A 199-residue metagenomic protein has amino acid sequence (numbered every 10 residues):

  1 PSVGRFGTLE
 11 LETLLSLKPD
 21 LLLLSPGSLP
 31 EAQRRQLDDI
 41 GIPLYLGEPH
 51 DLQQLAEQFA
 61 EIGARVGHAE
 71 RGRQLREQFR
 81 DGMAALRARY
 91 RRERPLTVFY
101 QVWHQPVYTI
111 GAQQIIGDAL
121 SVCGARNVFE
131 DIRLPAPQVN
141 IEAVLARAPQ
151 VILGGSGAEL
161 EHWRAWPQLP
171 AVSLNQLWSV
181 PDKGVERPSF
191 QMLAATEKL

Functional and structural regions predicted by a protein language model:
P1-Q53, R73, E77, G82-L193: Binding-cleft/active-site segments that stabilize strongly anionic ligands or cofactors
Q58-G67: Helix-loop "lid/cap" segments that line or gate small-molecule binding pockets
E61, D118, K198: Alpha-helical scaffold segments in soluble metabolic enzymes
R65, V122, K198: Active-site catalytic microenvironments for nucleophilic, acid-base chemistry
